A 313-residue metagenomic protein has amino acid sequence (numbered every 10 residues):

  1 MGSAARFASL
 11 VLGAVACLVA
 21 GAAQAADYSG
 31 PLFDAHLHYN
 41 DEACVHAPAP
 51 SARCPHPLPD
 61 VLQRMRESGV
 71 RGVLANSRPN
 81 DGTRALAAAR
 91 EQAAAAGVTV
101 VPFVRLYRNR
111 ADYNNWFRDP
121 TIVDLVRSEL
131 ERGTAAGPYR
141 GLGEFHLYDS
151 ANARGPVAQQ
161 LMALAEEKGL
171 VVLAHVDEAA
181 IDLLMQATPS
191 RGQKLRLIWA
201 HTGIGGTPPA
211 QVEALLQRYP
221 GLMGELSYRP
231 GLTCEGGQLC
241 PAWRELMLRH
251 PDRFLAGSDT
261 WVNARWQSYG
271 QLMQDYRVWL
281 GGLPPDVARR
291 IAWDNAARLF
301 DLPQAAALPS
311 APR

Functional and structural regions predicted by a protein language model:
M1-L12: Bacterial N-terminal signal peptides that target proteins for export
A4, Q24-A35, A43-V45, P50-S51 (+3 more regions): Mid-to-C-terminal alpha-helical segments outside catalytic/metal-binding sites
A20-A22: N-terminal signal peptide c-region/cleavage motif recognized by signal peptidases
D27, D81-L173, M223, P230-G231: Active-site gating/metal-coordination segments in enzymes
F33-L37, V73-A75, V100-R105, L142-G143 (+4 more regions): Hydrophobic faces of well-ordered beta-strands that scaffold small-molecule active sites in alpha/beta enzyme cores
E42-C44, P50-H56, A75-A85, N109-I122 (+5 more regions): Acidic-and-aromatic substrate-binding clefts and catalytic sites of carbohydrate-active enzymes
P57-R64, A85-Q92, L125-G133, V157-L161 (+4 more regions): A general structural detector for well-ordered alpha-helical segments in enzyme core domains, enriched
N152-A256, P303, A307: Catalytic pocket-lining loop regions of alpha/beta-barrel enzymes, especially the amidohydrolase/enolase/GH5 lineages
